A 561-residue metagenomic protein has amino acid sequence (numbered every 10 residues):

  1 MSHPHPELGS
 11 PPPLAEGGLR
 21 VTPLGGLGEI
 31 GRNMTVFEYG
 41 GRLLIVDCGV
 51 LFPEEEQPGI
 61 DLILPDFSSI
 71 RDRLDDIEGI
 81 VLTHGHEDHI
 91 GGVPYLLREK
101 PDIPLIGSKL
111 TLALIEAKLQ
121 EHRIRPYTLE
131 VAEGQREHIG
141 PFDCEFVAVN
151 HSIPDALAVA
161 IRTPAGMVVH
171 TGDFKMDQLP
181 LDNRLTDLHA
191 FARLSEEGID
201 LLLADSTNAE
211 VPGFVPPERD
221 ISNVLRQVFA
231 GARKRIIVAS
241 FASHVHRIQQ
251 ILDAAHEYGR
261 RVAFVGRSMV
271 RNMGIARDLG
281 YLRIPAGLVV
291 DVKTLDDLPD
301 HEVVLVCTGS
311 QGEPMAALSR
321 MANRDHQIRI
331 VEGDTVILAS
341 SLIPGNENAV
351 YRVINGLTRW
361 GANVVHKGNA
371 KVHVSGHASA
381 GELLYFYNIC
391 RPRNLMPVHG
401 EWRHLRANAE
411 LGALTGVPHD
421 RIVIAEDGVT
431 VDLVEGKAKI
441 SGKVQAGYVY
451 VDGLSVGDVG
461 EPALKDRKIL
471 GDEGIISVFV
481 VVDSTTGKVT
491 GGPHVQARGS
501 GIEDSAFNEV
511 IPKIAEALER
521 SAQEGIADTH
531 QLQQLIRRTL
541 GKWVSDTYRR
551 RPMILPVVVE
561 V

Functional and structural regions predicted by a protein language model:
S2-V81, H86-D297, A316-R329, N348-R352: His/Asp/Glu-rich metal-coordinating catalytic cores of metallo-dependent phosphodiesterases/hydrolases acting on
H3, L27, L51-E55, G59 (+6 more regions): A glycine- and charged-residue-rich anion-binding loop/surface
L24, G40, R162, D205-T207 (+4 more regions): Structured loops at beta-to-helix junctions and adjacent beta-edge loops in soluble globular domains
L119, G412, V544: Conserved hydrophobic residues forming the short capping helix/wall of the S-adenosyl-L-methionine
A132, E426, R550-I554: Short Gly/Ser/Thr- and Asp/Glu-enriched loop/turn motifs at secondary-structure junctions
P141, A156-A158, E302, E473-S477 (+1 more regions): Broad gene-expression machinery/nucleic-acid interaction feature
E210-A339, I343-G368, V372-E503, N508-E509 (+3 more regions): Hard-cation-handling environments
G525-V561: C-terminal tails and terminal domains of large nucleic-acid-associated and other macromolecular-machine proteins
